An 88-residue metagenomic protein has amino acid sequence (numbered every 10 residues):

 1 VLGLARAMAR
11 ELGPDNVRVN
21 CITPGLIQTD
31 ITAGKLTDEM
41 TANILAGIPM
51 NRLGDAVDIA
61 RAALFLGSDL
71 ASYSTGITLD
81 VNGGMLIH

Functional and structural regions predicted by a protein language model:
V1-E11: Conserved catalytic helix of short-chain dehydrogenase/reductases
A5, A60-A63, G67: Short-chain dehydrogenase/reductase
R10, N20-G34: Short, flexible catalytic-loop segment of classical short-chain dehydrogenase/reductase
R10-P14, S72: Alpha-helical segment proximal to the catalytic Tyr-Lys
P14-V17, I77: Active-site loop of short-chain dehydrogenase/reductase
G34-I48: A short C-terminal helix-loop "cap" of Rossmann-like NAD(P)-dependent dehydrogenase/epimerase domains
I48-I59, L70: A conserved structural motif in NAD(P)-dependent oxidoreductases
L64, T75-H88: Short C-terminal tail/terminal secondary-structure segment of NAD(P)H-dependent dehydrogenase/reductase domains
